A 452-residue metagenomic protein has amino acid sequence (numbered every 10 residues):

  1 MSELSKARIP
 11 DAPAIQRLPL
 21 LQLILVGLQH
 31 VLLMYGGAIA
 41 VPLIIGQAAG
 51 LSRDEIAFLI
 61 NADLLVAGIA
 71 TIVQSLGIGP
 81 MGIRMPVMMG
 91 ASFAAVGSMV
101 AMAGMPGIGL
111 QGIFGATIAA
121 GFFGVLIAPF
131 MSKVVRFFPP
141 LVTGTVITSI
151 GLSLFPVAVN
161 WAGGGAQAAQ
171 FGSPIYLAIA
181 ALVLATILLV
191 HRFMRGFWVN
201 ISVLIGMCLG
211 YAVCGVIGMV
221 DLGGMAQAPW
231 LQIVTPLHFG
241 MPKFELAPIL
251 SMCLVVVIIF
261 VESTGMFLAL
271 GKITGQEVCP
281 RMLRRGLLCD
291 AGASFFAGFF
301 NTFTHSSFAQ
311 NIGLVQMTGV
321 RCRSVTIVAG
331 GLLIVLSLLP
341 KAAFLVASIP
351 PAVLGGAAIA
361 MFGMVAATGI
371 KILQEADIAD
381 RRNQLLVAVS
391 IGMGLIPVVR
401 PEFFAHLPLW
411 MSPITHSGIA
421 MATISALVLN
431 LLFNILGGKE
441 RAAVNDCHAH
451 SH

Functional and structural regions predicted by a protein language model:
M1-V26, L222-L237, K272-Q276, G286 (+1 more regions): Intrinsically disordered, low-complexity non-transmembrane regions of multi-pass membrane transporters
S2-R8, A38-P42, G46, V183-F193 (+6 more regions): Juxtamembrane interface elements at the cytosolic ends of transmembrane helices in multi-pass membrane proteins
A12, L20, G46-R84, S251-R323 (+1 more regions): Membrane-embedded helical hairpins/re-entrant loop segments and their flanking transmembrane helices within multi-pass
L21-M34, A38, G172-L184, S202 (+3 more regions): Hydrophobic, membrane-embedded alpha-helices of multi-pass small-molecule transporters
V26-L64, M81-I108: Transmembrane helix-boundary motif of multi-pass solute transporters/channels
F58, P80-A94, R136-T145, W198-L204 (+3 more regions): Short, non-helical or kinked segments that cap or interrupt transmembrane helices
M102-D221, A329-G330, I334-A443: Membrane-embedded alpha-helical modules
I175-A178, G240-P248, V278-G286, V320-S324 (+2 more regions): Membrane-interfacial loop-to-helix junctions in multi-pass transporters
